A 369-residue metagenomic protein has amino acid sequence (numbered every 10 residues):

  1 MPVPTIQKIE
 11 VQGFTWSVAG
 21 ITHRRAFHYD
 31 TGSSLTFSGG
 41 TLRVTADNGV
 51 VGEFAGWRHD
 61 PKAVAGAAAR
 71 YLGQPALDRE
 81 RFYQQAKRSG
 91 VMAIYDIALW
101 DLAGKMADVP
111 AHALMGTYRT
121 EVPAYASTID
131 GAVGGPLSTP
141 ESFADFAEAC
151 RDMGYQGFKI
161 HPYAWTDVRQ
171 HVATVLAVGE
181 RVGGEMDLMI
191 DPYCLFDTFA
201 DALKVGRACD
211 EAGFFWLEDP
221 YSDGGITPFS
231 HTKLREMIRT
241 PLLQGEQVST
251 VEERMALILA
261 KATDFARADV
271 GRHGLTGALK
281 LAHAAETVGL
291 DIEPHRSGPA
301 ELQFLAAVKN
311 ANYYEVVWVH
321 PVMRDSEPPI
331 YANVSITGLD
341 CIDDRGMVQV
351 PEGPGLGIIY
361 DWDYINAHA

Functional and structural regions predicted by a protein language model:
P2-V51, W57, P329-V334: Structured beta-strand/loop patches that form or line metal/cofactor-binding pockets in enzymes
I6, T45-P110: Metal- or metallocofactor-binding catalytic centers and their adjacent structured scaffolds across diverse enzyme
G49, Y95, D108, F158 (+6 more regions): Conserved, mostly hydrophobic/aromatic
E80, R207, G213, G224-L243 (+1 more regions): Shared catalytic-loop signature of beta/alpha-barrel
D96-P136: Glycine-rich, aromatic-flanked loop segments that form ligand/cofactor-binding clefts across common enzyme folds
T120-I238: Metal-dependent enolase-superfamily TIM-barrel catalytic cores that perform enediolate-based chemistry
E352-A369: Extended hydrophobic packing segments that form well-structured cores
